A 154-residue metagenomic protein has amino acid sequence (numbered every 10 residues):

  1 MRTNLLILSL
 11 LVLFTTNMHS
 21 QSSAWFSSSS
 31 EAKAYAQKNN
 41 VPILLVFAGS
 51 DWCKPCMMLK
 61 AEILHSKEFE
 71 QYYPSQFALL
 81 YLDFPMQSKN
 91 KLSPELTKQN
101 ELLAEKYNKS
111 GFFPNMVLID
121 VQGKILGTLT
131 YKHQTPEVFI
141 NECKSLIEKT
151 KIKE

Functional and structural regions predicted by a protein language model:
M1-S23: Bacterial Sec-dependent N-terminal signal peptides
S23-F26, F69-K98: Thiol-based oxidoreductase modules, predominantly thioredoxin-like and allied folds used for disulfide exchange
F26-I43, Y73: A short beta-strand-turn-helix
N39-C53: Short active-site neighborhood of thiol/selenol oxidoreductases, capturing the structured segment around
L44-L45, L79, M116: Hydrophobic beta-strand anchors of alpha/beta hydrolase catalytic cores
D51-P55, P114-V117: C-type cytochrome heme c attachment motif
C56-Y72: Typically the conserved alpha-helix immediately C-terminal to a functionally engaged Cys/Sec in thioredoxin-like
E62-L64, L102-K106, S110-I152: Non-catalytic, surface beta->alpha helical segment in thiol-disulfide oxidoreductase systems
